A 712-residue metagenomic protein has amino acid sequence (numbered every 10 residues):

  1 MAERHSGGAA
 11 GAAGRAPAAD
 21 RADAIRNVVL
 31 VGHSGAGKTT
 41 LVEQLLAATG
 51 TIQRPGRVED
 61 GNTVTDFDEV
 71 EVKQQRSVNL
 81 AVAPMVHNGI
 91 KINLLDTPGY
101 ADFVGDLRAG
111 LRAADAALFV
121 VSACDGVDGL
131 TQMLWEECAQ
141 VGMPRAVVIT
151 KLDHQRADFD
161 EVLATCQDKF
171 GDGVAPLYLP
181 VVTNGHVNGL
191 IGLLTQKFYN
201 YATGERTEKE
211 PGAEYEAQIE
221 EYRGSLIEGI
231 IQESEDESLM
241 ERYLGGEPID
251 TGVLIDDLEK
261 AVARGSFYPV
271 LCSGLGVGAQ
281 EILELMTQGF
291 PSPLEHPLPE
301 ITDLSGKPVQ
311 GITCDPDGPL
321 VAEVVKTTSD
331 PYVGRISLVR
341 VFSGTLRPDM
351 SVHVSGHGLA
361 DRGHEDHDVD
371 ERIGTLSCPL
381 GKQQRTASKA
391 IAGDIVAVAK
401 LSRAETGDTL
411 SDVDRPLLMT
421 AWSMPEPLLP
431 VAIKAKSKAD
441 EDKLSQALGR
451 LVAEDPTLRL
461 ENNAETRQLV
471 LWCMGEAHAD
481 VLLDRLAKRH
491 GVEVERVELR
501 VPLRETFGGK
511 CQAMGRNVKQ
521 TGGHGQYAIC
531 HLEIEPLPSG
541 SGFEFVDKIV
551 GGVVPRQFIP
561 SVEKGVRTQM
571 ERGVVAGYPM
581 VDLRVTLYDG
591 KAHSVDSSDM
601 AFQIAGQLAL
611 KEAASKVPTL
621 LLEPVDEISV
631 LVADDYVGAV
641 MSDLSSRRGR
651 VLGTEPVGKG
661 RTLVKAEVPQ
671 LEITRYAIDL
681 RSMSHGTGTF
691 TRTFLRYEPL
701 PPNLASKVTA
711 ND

Functional and structural regions predicted by a protein language model:
M1-D712: Structural and coupling elements of P-loop NTPases
